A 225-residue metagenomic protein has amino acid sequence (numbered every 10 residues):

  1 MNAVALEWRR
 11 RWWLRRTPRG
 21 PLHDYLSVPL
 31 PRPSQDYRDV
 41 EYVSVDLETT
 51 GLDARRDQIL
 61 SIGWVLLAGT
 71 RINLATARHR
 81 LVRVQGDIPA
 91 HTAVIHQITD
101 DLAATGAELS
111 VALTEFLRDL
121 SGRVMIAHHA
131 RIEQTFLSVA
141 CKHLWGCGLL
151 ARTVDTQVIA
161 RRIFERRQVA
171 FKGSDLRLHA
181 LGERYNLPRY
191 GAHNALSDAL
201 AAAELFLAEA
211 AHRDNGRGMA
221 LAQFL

Functional and structural regions predicted by a protein language model:
N2-P33, R184, A203-L225: Acidic two-metal-ion nuclease catalytic site recognized across multiple nuclease folds, prominently DnaQ/RNase D-T
R10-S138, K142-L150, K172-H193: Conserved non-catalytic scaffold segment of RNase H-like nuclease domains
V111, I159, A199-L200: Short secondary-structure boundary/hinge segments and terminal tails
V154-K172: Short alpha-helix plus adjacent loop in nuclease-associated cores
N194-L205: Acidic, divalent-metal-coordinating active-site segment for phosphoryl/phosphodiester hydrolysis, typified by short
